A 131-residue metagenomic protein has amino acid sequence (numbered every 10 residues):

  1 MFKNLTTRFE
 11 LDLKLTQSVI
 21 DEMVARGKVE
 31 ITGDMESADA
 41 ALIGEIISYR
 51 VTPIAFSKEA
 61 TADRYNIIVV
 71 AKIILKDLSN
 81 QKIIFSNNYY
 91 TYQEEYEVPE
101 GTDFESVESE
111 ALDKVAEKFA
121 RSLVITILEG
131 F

Functional and structural regions predicted by a protein language model:
M1-G33, V51, S79, T126-F131: A structural "domain/chain start" motif
T7, L11, D63, V107 (+2 more regions): Conserved acidic
R26-G27, E36-S86, Y92-S106, E110: Surface-exposed short loop/turn segments
E105-F131: Compositionally biased, intrinsically disordered linkers/stalks adjacent to structured regions
